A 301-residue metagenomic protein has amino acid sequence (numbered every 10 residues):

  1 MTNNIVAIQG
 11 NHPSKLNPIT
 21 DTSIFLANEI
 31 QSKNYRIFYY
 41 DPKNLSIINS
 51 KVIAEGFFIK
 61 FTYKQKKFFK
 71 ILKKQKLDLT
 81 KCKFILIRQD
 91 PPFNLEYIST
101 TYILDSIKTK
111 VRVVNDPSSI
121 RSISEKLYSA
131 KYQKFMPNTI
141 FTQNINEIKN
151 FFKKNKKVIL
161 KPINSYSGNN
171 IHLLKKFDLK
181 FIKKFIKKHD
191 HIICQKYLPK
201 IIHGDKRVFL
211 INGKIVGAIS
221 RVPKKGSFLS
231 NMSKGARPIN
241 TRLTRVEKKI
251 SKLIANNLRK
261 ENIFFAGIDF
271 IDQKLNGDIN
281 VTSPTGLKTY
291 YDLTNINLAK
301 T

Functional and structural regions predicted by a protein language model:
T2-A7: Extreme N-terminal starter segment of soluble prokaryotic enzymes
I8, L86-I87, Q195: Redox-cofactor binding/interface segments in oxidoreductases and associated redox assembly factors
G10, L16-I19, R242-T301: ATP-dependent carboxylate activation and anion-phosphoryl transfer catalytic cores that bind Mg-ATP to form
H12, Q89-P92, I163-S165, P284: Short glycine-rich anion-binding loops that position phosphate/pyrophosphate groups of nucleotides and phosphorylated
S14-F141: Conserved N-proximal alpha/beta basic substrate-recognition cap immediately N-terminal to, or forming the N-lobe
N34, S46, K175, L210-I215 (+1 more regions): Short acidic-glycine loop/turn motifs at beta-strand connectors
I145-N146, K153-K157, N164-N256: Phosphate-binding site of ATP-dependent enzymes
